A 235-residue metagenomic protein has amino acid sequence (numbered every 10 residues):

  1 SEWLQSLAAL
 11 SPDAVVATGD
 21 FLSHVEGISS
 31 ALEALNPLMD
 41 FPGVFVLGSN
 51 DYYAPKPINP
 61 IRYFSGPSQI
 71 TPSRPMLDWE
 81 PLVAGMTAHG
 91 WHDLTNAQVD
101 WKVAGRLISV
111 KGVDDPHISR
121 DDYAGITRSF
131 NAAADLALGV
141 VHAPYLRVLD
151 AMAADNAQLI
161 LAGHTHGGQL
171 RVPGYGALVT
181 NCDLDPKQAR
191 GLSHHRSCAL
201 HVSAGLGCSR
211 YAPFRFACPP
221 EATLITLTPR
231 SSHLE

Functional and structural regions predicted by a protein language model:
E2-K102: Core catalytic region of metal-dependent phosphoesterases/phosphodiesterases, especially metallo-beta-lactamase-like
L10, L35-D40, F130-A133, M152-D155: Short, conserved loop/helix-junction motifs that constitute active-site signature segments in enzyme catalytic cores
D13-A14, V44-F45, I108, L136-L138 (+1 more regions): Short, Asp-centered acidic motifs that coordinate Mg2+ and/or phosphate in catalytic or ligand-binding sites
G19-F21, S49-Y52, A97-Q98, V113-P116 (+3 more regions): Active-site metal-binding loops of divalent metal-dependent hydrolases
I58, F64-W91, T95-A97, V103-D150 (+1 more regions): Binuclear metal-dependent hydrolase catalytic cores centered on His/Asp/Glu-rich metal-binding motifs
A97-A104, A189-H195: Short acidic-hydrophobic surface loop/beta-edge motif
P144-T223: Conserved beta-sheet core of the metallophosphoesterase superfamily
I225-S232: Short beta-strand-to-coil "C-cap" segments at the C-terminal boundary of structured domains/repeats, marking
